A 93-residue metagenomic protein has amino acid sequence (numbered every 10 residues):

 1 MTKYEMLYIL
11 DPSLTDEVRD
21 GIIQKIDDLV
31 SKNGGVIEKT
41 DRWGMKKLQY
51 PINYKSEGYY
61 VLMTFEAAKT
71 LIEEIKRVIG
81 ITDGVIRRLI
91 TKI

Functional and structural regions predicted by a protein language model:
T2-I93: Structured, basic alpha/beta domains of bacterial-type, RNA-associated proteins
